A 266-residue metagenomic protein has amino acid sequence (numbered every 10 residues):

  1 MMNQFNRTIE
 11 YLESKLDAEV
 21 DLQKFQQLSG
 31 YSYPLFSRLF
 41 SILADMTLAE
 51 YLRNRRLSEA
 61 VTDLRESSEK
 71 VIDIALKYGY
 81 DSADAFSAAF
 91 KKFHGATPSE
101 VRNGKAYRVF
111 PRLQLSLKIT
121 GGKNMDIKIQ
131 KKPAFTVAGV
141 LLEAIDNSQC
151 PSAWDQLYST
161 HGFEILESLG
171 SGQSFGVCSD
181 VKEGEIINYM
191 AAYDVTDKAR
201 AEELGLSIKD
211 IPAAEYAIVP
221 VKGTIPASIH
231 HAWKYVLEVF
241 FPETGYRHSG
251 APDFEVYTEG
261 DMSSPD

Functional and structural regions predicted by a protein language model:
M1-V20, E50-E69: A short, Lys/Arg-enriched amphipathic alpha-helix from helix-turn-helix/homeodomain DNA-binding modules
N6, G30, Y80: Conserved catalytic core of two-component sensor histidine kinases
E10, R38-L39, M46, T62-R65 (+3 more regions): A solvent-exposed interaction/effector surface
K24-Y33: Helix-turn-helix
F25, I74-A75: Short alpha-helical "recognition helix" segments of helix-turn-helix
Y31, S41-A44: N-terminal intrinsically disordered/low-complexity leader segments
